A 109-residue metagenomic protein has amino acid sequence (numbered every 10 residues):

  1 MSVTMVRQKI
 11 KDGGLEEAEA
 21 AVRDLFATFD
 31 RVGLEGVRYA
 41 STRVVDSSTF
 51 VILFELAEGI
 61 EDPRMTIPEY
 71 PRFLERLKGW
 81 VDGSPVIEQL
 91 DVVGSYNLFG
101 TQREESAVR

Functional and structural regions predicted by a protein language model:
S2-K9, V51-L53: Active-site-flanking beta-strand signature of metal-NTP-handling nucleotidyl enzymes and homologous cyclase-like
K9-A20: Short, surface-exposed ligand-recognition loops at beta-strand->loop->(often short) alpha-helix junctions that present
K11-G13, A57-G59, G94: Short coil/turn motifs at secondary-structure junctions
L15-E17, E61-P63, Y96: Intrinsically disordered, low-complexity acidic/polar segments
A21-V22, E69: Hydrophobic alpha-helical membrane-association signature
A27-V37, F54-Q89: An amphipathic, aromatic/His-enriched active-site/gating alpha helix that lines ligand/cofactor pockets
V37-V51, L74-R109: Glycine-rich beta-strand-turn "strand-cap" elements at beta-sheet edges
